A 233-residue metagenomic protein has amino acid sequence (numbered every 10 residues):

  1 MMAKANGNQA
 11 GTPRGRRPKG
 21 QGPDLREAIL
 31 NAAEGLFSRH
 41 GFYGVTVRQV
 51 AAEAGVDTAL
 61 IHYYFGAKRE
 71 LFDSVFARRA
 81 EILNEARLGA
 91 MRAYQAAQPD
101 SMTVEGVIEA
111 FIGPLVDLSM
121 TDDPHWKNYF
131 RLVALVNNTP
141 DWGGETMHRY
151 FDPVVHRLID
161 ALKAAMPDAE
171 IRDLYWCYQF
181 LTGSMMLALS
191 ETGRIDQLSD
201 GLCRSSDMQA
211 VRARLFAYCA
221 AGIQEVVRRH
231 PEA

Functional and structural regions predicted by a protein language model:
M1-A10, T121, D152-A233: C-terminal peripheral helix-coil segments that are non-catalytic and often amphipathic
P23-N31, F65-R92, H148: An amphipathic alpha-helix adjacent to DNA-recognition modules
A28, L36-R78: Helix-turn-helix
L30, N84, E105-I112, Y178 (+1 more regions): Short, amphipathic alpha-helical "lid/cap" segments that border enzyme active or binding sites
R87-M91, S119-M120, P124-T146, A221-Q224 (+1 more regions): N-terminal/domain-start segments enriched in small and hydrophobic, helix-friendly residues, covering either
L88-K127, Y178: Hydrophobic alpha-helical connector segments
G106-E109, P124-N128, P140-M166: Amphipathic alpha-helical packing segments from all-alpha helical-bundle domains
F111, L115, F130-N137, L181 (+2 more regions): Short alpha-helical scaffolding segments that buttress acidic/His motifs in well-ordered protein cores
